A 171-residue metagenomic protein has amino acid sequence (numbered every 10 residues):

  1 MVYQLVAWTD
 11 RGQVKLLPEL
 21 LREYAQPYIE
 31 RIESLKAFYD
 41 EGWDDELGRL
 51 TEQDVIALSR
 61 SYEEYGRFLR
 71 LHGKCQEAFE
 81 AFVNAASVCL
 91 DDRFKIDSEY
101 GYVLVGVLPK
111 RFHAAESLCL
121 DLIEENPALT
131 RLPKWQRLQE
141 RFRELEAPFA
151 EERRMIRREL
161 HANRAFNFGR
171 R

Functional and structural regions predicted by a protein language model:
M1-E63, R67-E77: C-terminal leucine-rich, beta-strand-based interaction scaffolds used for sensing/assembly
L35-E46, V88-C89, C119, N126-L129 (+2 more regions): Alpha-helical junction/boundary sensor with strong preference for TPR arrays
R49, I56, R93-K95, T130-P133: Residue signature of alpha-solenoid helical repeat architecture, marking inter-repeat boundaries and helix-start
V55, Y62, D97-E99, Q136 (+1 more regions): TPR repeat positional signature
F68, V103-V105, F142: Residue-level signature for tetratricopeptide repeat
